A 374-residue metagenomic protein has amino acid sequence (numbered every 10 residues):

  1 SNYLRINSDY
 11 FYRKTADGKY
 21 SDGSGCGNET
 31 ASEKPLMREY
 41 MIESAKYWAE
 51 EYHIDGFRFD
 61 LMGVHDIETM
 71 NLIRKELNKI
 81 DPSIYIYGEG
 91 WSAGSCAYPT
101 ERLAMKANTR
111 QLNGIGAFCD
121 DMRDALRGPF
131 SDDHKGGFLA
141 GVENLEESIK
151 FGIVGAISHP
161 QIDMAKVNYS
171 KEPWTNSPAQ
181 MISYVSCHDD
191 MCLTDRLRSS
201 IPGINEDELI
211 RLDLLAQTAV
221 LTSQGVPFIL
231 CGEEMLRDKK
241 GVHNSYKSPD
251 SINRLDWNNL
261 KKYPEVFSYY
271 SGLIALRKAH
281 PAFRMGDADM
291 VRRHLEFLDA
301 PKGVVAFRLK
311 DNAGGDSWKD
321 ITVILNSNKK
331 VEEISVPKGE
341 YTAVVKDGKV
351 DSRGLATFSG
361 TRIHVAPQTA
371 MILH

Functional and structural regions predicted by a protein language model:
S1, L61-D66, E89-G94, F228-K239 (+1 more regions): Short, solvent-exposed turn/loop segments enriched in Gly/Ser/Thr/Pro and often Arg
S1-Y20, E101-A107, G241-D250: Aromatic- and acidic-residue-enriched segments that line the glycan-binding/catalytic groove of carbohydrate-active
S1-Y52, H65-K79, Y85: Substrate-binding/active-site clefts of carbohydrate-active enzymes
G23-R38, I54-H65, R198-E208, L255-L260: The substrate-binding groove and active-site-proximal loops of carbohydrate-active enzymes, especially glycoside
M37, M41-W48, T69, Y184 (+2 more regions): Alpha-helical packing segments of well-folded alpha/beta enzyme cores
Y47, E51-D55, S223-V226: A structural motif corresponding to the C-terminal end of an alpha-helix and its immediate exit/capping segment
R74-K75, S83-L236, Y246, D311-D316 (+1 more regions): Conserved alpha/beta catalytic core and glycan-binding cleft of carbohydrate-active enzymes
D207-I210, A219-M235, K239-H374: Carbohydrate-interacting/catalytic domains
